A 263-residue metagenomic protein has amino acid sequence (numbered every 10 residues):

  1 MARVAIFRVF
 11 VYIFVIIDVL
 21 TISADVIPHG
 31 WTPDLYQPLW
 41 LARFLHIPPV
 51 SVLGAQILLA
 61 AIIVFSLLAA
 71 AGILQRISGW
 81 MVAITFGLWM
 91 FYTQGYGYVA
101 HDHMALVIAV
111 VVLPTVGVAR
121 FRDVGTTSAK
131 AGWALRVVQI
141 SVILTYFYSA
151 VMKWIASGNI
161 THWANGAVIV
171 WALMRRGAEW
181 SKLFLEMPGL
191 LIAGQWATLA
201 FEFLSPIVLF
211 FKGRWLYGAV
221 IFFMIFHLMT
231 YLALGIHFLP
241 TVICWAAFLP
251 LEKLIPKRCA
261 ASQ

Functional and structural regions predicted by a protein language model:
M1-Q263: Alpha-helical membrane-anchoring segments
